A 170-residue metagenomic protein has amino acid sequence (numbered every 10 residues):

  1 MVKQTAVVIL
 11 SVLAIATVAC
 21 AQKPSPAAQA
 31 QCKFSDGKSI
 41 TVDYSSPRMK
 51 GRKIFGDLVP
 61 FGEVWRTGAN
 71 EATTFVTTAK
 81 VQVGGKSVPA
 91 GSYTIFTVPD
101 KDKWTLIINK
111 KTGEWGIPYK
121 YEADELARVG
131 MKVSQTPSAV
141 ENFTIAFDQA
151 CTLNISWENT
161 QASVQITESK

Functional and structural regions predicted by a protein language model:
M1-I9: Bacterial N-terminal signal peptides that target proteins for export
V8-A16: Bacterial N-terminal signal peptides
T17-A21: Sec/Tat signal peptide C-region and signal peptidase I cleavage site
Q22-P89, T94-K170: Targeting-peptide/extracellular-domain and disordered-appendage signature
